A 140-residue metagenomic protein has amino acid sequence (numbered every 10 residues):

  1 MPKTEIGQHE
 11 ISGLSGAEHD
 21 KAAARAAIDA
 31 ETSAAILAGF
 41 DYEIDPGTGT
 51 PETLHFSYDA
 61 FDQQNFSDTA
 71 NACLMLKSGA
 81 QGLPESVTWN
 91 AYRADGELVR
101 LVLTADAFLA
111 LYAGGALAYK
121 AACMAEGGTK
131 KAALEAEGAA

Functional and structural regions predicted by a protein language model:
M1-A140: A preference for well-ordered globular domain cores that mediate specific macromolecular interactions or catalysis
